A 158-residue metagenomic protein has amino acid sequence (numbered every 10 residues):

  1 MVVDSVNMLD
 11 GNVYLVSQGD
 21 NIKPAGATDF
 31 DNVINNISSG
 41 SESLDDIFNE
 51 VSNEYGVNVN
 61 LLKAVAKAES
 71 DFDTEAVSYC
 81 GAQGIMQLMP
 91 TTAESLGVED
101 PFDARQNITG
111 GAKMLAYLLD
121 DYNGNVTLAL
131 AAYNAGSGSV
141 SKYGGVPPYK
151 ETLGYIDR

Functional and structural regions predicted by a protein language model:
M1-A25, I34: Non-Sec secretion/translocation targeting segments of pathogen effectors
V3-V6, F48, V65-A66, L88 (+6 more regions): Hydrophobic aliphatic residue packing
N21-F72, T91, R105: Export/targeting segments at the very N-terminus of extracytoplasmic proteins
T28, S38-S43, S52-G56, Y79 (+5 more regions): Soluble non-cytosolic domains of exported or imported proteins
E50, L119-D120: Short helix-to-loop capping/linker segments positioned immediately adjacent to catalytic or ligand/cofactor-binding
N60-A64, F102, G124-A132: Surface-exposed patches in mature extracellular/periplasmic domains of secreted proteins
E75-E99, Q106-L119, A131, A135-G138 (+1 more regions): Substrate-binding/active-site groove segments that recognize and process beta-1,4-linked N-acetyl-hexosamine
G124, A129-R158: Catalytic and substrate-binding regions of cell-wall glycan-acting enzymes that process beta-1,4-linked
